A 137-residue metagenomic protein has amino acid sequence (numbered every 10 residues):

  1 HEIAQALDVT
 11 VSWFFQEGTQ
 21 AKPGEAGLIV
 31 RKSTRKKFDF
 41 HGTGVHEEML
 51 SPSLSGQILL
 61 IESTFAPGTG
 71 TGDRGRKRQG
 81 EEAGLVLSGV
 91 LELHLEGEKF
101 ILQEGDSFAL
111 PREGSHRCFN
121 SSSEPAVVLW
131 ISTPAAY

Functional and structural regions predicted by a protein language model:
H1-L7, V11-F15: Hydrophobic micro-packing sites on short alpha-helices
V9, G18-V45: Charged, helix-prone or intrinsically disordered regulatory segments positioned adjacent to compact structured domains
K32-R74, W130-S132, A136: A short glycine-rich, His/Asp/Glu-containing loop-to-beta-strand
V45, L54-G56, Q103-E104, R112-Y137: Ligand-binding loop in jelly-roll beta-barrel domains
L50, E96-E113: Short acidic-glycine-tyrosine-enriched beta hairpin
G72-K77, F119-S121: Short histidine-centered beta-strand/loop micro-motifs that create catalytic or ligand/metal-coordination sites
R78-E96: Glycine- and acidic-residue-biased ligand/ion/polar-headgroup-sensing regions
